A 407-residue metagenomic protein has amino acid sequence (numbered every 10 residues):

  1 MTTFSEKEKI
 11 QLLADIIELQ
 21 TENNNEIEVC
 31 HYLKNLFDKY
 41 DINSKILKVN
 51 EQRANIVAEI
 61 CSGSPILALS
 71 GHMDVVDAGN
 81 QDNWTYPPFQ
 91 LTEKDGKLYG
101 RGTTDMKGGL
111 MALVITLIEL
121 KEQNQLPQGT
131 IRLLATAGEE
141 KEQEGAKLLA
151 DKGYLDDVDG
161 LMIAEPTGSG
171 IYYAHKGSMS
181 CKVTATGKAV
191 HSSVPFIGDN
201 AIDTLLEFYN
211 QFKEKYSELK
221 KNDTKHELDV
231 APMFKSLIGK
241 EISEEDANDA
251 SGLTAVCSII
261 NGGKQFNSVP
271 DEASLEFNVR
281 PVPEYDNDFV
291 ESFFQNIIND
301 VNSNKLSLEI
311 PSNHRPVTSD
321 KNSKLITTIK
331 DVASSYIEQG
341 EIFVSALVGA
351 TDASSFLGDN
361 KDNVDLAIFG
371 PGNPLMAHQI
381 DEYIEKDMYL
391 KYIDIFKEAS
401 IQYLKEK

Functional and structural regions predicted by a protein language model:
M1-G79, E272-E276, V290-E291, K386-L390: N-terminal helical capping/dimerization or prosegment-like subdomains of hydrolases acting on amide or phosphate bonds
L12-L19, Y32, L36-Y40, E119 (+8 more regions): Generic non-transmembrane alpha-helical segments
K45, K220-S251, V256, S307-K407: An extended, acidic, His-containing surface patch that forms the Zn2+-binding/catalytic region of metallohydrolases
I66-R132, K386-D387: Active-site metal-coordination/substrate-binding segment of hydrolases, especially metallo-dependent peptidases
A78-E93, D157, Y173-T184, A367: Acidic-glycine-rich active-site phosphate/pyrophosphate-binding loop
M106-S180, G239, A247: Acidic/histidine-rich catalytic neighborhood of metal-dependent amide-processing enzymes
R132-L134, E139, K182, D199-K215 (+1 more regions): Structural helix-boundary/capping segments
K152-D300: Midchain, well-structured core segments that form catalytic/ion-binding scaffolds
